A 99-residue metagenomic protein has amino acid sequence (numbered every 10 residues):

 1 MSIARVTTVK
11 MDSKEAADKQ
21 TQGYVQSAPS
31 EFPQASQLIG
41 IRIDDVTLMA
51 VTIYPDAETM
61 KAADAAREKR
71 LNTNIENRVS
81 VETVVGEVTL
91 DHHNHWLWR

Functional and structural regions predicted by a protein language model:
M1-K69, T73-R99: Short S/T/G/P-rich N-terminal loop/turn motif that feeds into the first structured element of a domain
